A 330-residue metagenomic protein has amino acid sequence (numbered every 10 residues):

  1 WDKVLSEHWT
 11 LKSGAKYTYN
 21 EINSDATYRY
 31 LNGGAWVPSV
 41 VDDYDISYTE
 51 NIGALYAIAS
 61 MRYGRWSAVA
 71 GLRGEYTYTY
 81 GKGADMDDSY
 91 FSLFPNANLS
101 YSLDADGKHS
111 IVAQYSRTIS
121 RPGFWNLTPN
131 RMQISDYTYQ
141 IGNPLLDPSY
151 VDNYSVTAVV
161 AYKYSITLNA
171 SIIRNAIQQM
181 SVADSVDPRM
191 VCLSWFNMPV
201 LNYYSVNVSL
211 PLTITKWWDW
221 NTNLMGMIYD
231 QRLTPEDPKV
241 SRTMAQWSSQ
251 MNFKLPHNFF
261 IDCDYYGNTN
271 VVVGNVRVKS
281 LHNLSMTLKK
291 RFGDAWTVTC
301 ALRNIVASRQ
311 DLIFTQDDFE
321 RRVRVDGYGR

Functional and structural regions predicted by a protein language model:
W1-A84, D104-A105, S165-I166, N202-M225: Face-selective signature of the C-terminal outer-membrane beta-barrel domain
H8-L11, R65-A68, D106-I111, Y162-L168 (+4 more regions): Repeated loop/turn-to-beta-strand initiation elements of outer-membrane beta-barrel proteins
Y17-N23, Y63-R65, G74-Y80, L103 (+7 more regions): Transmembrane beta-strands of outer-membrane beta-barrel pores
Y44-E50, I119-I172, V191-S205, P211-T213 (+1 more regions): Outer-membrane beta-barrel signature, preferentially recognizing the C-terminal barrel domain of Gram-negative
Y44-N51, D85-S92, P144-P148, F196-N202 (+3 more regions): Replace "Gram-negative outer membrane beta-barrel proteins" with "bacterial and organellar outer membrane beta-barrel
N51-A57, G74, L93-L99, I111 (+7 more regions): Hydrophobic, lipid-facing positions within transmembrane beta-strands of outer-membrane proteins
N175, K290-R330: C-terminal beta-signal and adjacent terminal beta-strands/loops of Gram-negative outer-membrane beta-barrel proteins
S194-N268: Gram-negative outer-membrane beta-barrel transporters
